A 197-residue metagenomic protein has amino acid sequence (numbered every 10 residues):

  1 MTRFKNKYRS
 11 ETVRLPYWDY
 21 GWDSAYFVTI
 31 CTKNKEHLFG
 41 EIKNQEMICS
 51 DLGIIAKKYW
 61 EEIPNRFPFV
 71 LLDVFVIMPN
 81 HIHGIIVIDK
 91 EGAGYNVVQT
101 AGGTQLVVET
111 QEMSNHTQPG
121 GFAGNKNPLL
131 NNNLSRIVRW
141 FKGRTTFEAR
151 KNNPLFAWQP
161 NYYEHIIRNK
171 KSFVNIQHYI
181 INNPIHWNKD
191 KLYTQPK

Functional and structural regions predicted by a protein language model:
M1-K197: Short catalytic/metal-binding and nucleic-acid-binding patches
